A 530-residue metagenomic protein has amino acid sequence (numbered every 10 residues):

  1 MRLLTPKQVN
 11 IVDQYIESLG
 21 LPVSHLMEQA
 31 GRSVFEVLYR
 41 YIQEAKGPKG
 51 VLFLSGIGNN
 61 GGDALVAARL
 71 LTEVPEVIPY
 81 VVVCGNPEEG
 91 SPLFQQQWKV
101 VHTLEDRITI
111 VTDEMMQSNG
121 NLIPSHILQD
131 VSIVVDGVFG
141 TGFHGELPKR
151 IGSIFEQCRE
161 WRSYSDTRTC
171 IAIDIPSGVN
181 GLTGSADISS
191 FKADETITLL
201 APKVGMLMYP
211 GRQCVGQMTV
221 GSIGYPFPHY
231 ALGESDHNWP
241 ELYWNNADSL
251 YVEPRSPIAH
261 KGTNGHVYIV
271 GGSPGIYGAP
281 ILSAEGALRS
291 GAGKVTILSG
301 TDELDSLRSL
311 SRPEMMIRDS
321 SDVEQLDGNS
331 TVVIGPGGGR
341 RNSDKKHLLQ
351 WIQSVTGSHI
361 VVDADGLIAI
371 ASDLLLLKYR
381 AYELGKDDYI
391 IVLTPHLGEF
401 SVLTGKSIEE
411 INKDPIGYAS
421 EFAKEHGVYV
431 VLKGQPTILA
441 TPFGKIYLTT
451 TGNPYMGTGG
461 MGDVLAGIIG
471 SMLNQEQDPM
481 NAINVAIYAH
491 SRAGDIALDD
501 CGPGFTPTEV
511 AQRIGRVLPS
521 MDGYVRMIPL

Functional and structural regions predicted by a protein language model:
M1-C84, S91, Q95, M206-I360 (+3 more regions): Small-residue (G/A/S/T)-rich helix-start motifs and N-terminal tracts that mark the onset
Y41-K46, I127-S132, Y164-D166, D327-G328: Glycine-rich phosphate-binding loop signature in dinucleotide/nucleotide-binding domains
F53, H102, D113, I123-Q129 (+7 more regions): Extended, compositionally biased low-complexity polar/Lys-Gly-rich tracts and adjacent boundary/linker regions are
R69-Y164, D305-R318: N-terminal small/polar loop signature for handling phosphorylated ligands or for N-terminal nucleophile
R107-G120, S177-G181, D248-E253, M315-R318 (+1 more regions): Short gly/ser/thr-rich secondary-structure transition/capping motifs
S132-I133, V138-N238: Internal gly/pro-rich beta-alpha loop/helix module that stabilizes soluble enzyme cofactors or their anionic handles
